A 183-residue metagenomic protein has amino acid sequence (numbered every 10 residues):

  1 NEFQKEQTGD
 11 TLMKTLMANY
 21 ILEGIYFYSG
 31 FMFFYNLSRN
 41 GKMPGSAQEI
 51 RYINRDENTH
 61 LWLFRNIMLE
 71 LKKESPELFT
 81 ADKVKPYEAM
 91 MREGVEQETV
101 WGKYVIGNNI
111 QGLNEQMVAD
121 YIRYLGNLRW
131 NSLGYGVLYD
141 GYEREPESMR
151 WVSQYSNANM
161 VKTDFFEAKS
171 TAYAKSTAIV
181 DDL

Functional and structural regions predicted by a protein language model:
N1-L183: Non-heme di-metal
